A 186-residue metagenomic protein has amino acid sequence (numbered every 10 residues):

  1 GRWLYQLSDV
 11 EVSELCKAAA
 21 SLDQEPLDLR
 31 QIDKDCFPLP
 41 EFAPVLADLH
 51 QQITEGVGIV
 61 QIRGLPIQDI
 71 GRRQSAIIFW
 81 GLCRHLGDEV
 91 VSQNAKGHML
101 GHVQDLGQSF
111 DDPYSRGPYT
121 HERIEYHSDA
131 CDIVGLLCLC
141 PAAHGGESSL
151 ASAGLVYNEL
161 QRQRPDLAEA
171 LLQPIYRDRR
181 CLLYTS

Functional and structural regions predicted by a protein language model:
G1-F42, A47-D48, E55, V60 (+3 more regions): Active-site environment of non-heme Fe oxygenases that use a 2-His-1-carboxylate facial triad
R73-W80, A151-S152: "Short basic amphipathic alpha-helical interaction patches in structured regions
F79-E89: A short alpha->loop->secondary-structure connector
V91-N94: Internal, non-catalytic "lid/hinge" segments that mediate substrate recognition, gating, inter-domain movement
